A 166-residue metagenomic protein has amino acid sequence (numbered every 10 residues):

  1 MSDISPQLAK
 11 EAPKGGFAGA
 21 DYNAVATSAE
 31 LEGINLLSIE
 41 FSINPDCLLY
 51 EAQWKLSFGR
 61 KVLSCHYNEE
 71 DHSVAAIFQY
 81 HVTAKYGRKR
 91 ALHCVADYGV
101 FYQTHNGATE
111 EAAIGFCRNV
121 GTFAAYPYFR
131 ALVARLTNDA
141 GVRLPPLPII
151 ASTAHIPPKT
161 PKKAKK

Functional and structural regions predicted by a protein language model:
M1-V120, A131-K166: N-terminal intrinsically disordered, cationic/polar leader segments that include organellar targeting peptides
A125-Y126: Helix-rich interaction surfaces within compact, conserved domain-sized segments that mediate assembly or partner
